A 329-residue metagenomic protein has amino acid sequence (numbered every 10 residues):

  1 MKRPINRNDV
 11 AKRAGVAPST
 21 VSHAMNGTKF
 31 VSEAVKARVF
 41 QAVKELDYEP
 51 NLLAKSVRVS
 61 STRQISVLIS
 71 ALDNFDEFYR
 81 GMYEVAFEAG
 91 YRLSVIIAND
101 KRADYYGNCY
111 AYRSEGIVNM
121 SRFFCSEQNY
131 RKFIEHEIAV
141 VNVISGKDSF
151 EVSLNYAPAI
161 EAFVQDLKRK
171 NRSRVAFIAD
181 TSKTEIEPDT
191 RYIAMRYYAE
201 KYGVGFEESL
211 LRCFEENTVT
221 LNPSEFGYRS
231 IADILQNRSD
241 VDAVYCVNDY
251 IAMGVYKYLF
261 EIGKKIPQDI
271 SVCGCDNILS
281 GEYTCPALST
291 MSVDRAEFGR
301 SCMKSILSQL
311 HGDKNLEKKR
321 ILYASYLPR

Functional and structural regions predicted by a protein language model:
M1-S60: N-terminal helix-turn-helix DNA-binding module of bacterial transcription factors
K2, S60-Q165, R169: Alpha-helical recognition/docking segments in bacterial nutrient-uptake and carbohydrate-utilization systems
R13, P18-H23, V57-L72, R174-S182: Short beta-strand segments enriched in small/hydrophobic residues
S66, R113-S121, A176-A179, R238-N248 (+1 more regions): Periplasmic-binding protein-like
A86-I97, R196-S224: Short beta-strand elements in bilobed, periplasmic/extracellular small-molecule ligand-binding domains
R102-E115, E225-D240: Short, well-structured alpha-helical segments in soluble
V152-A179, T190-Y197, S224-A232, A252 (+1 more regions): Hydrophobic alpha-helical segments within soluble ligand-binding/sensing domains
A232-R329: Flexible loop/turn connectors
